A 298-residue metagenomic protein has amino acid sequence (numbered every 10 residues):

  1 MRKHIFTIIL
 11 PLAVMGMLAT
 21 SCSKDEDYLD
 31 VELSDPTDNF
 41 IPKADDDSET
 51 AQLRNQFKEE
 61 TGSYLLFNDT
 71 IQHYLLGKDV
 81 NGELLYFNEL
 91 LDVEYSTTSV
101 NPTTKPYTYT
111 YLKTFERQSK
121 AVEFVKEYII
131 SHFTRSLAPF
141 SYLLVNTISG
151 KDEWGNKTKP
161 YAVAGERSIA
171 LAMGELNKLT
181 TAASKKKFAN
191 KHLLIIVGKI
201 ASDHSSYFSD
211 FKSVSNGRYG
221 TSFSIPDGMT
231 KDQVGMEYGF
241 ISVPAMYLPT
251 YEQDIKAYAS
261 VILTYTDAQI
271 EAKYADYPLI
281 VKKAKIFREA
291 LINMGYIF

Functional and structural regions predicted by a protein language model:
M1-I9: Bacterial N-terminal signal peptides that target proteins for export
M17-S21: C-terminal motif of bacterial Sec signal peptides marking the signal peptidase cleavage site
S23-K120, K273-F298: Acidic/polar, low-complexity intrinsically disordered N-terminal segments immediately downstream of a Sec signal
D30, P36-D38, G217-F298: Metalloprotease/metallohydrolase-associated module, dominated by Zn2+-dependent proteases
Y111, F115-E166: Auxiliary, metal-adjacent structural segments of Zn-dependent hydrolase domains
S119-E123, E127, N190-L194, D232 (+3 more regions): Solvent-exposed, polar/charged alpha-helical surfaces in well-ordered, non-transmembrane soluble domains, broadly
K126, I130, L193-S202, I292 (+1 more regions): Sec-exported extracytoplasmic/periplasmic mature domains
S168-N216: Active-site recognition of the HExxH zinc-binding catalytic motif
